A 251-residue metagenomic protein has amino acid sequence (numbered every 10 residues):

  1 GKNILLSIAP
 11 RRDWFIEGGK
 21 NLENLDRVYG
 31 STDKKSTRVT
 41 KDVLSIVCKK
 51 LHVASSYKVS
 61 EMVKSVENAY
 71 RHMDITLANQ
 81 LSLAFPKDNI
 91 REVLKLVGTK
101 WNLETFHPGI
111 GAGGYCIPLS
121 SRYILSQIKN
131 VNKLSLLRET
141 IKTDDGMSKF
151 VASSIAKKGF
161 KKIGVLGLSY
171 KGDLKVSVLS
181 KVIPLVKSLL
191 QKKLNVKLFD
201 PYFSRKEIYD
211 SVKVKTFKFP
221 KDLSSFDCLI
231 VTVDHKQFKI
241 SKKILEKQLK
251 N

Functional and structural regions predicted by a protein language model:
G1-N251: Structural/interface elements that position substrates and couple domains in central-metabolism enzymes
